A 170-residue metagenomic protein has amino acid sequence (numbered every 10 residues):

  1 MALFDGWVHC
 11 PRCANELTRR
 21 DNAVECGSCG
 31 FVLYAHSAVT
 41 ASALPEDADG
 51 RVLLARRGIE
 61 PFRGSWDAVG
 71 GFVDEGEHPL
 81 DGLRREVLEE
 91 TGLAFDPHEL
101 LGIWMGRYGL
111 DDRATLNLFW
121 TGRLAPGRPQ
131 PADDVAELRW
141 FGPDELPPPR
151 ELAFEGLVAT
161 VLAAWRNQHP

Functional and structural regions predicted by a protein language model:
M1-G6, N15-D21: Short, flexible, mixed-charge glycine/proline-rich loop motifs that serve as phosphate/nucleic-acid-contacting
M1-W7, Q130-P170: Nudix hydrolase/Nudix homology domain
V8, V39-A41, G50, L116-L118 (+1 more regions): Change "...and in nucleic-acid phosphodiester-cleaving endonucleases..." to "...and in nucleic-acid processing enzymes
C10-C13, C26-C29: Short cysteine-rich clusters marking metal-coordination/redox-active sites
R19-R20, A94-I103: A short coil-to-beta-strand element that immediately follows conserved catalytic motifs
G27-V52, F72: Conserved N-terminal beta-strand and adjoining loop/helix that marks the start of the Nudix/MutT-like hydrolase domain
D47-E89: Conserved Nudix-box catalytic region and its N-terminal flanking loop in Nudix hydrolases and closely related
W104-R128: Active-site-adjacent beta-strand/loop module that shapes the phosphate/pyrophosphate-binding cleft
